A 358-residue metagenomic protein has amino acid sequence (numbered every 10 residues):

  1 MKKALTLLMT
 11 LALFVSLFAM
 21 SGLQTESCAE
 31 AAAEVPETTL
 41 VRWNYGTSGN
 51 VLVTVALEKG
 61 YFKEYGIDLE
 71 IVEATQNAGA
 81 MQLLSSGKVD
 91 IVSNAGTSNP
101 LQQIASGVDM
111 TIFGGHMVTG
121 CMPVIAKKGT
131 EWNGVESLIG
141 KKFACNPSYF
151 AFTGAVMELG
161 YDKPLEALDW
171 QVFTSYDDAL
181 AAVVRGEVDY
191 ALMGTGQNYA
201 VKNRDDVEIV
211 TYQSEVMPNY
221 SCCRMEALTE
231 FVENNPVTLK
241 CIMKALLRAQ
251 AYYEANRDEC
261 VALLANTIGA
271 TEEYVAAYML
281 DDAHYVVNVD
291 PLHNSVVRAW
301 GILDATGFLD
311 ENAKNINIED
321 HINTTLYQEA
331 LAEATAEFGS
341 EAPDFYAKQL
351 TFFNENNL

Functional and structural regions predicted by a protein language model:
M1-T38, E337-L358: Short, low-complexity disordered leader/linker segments with a strong preference for bacterial N-terminal type II
V35-E37, Q102-F113, A200-S214: Ligand-binding "clamshell"
E37-K59, E64, M122-P123, K128-R204 (+2 more regions): Bilobed "Venus flytrap"/periplasmic-binding protein-like clamshell domains and structurally analogous long
G49, E73-N77, G87, I91-L101 (+5 more regions): Beta->alpha turn/N-cap motifs
I67-E70, S85-G96, G107-M110, K141-A144 (+3 more regions): Alpha-to-beta junction loops
D177-T267: Pocket-lining segment of extracytoplasmic ligand-binding domains
N235-K314: Secondary-structure end/capping motifs
D304-L358: Conserved C-terminal helix/tail region of periplasmic/extracytoplasmic solute-binding proteins
